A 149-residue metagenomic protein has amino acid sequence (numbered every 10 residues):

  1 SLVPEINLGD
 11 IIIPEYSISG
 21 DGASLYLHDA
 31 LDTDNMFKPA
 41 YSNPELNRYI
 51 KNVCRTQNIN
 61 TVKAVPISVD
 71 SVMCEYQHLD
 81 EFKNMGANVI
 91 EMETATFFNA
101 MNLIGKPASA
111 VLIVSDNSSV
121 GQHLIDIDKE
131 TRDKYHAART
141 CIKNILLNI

Functional and structural regions predicted by a protein language model:
S1-R48, L103: Metabolite-binding pocket within alpha/beta catalytic cores that recognizes anionic/polar moieties
I6-G9, Q57-V62, M85-G86, G105-S109: Short coil/turn connectors at secondary-structure junctions
P14-S17, A64, V69, M92-T94 (+1 more regions): Fold-independent oxyanion-binding glycine-rich loops and adjacent beta-strand/coil segments at enzyme active sites
G20-A23, C74-Y76, S118-Q122: Short acidic/His/Gly/Ser-rich catalytic and metal-binding motifs that mark active-site loops of diverse hydrolases
L31-M85: Active-site rim beta-loop-alpha module in soluble metabolic enzymes
Y49-Q57, A100, T140-I149: Generic non-transmembrane alpha-helical segments
Q77-N117: A C-terminal functional module that forms or caps the active site or interfaces directly with catalytic machinery
S118-I149: His/Asp/Glu-rich mid-to-C-terminal helical/loop segments that flank catalytic regions of hydrolases
